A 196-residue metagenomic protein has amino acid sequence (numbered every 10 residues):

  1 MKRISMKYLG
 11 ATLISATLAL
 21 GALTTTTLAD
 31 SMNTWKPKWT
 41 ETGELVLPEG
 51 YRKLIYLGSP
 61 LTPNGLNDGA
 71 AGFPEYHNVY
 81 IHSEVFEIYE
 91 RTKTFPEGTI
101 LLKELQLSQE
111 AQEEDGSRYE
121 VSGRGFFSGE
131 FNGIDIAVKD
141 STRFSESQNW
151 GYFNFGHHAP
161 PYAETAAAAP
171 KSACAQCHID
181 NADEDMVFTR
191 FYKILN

Functional and structural regions predicted by a protein language model:
K2-I14: Bacterial N-terminal signal peptides that target proteins for export
G10-A11, M32, L47, E87: Hydrophobic alpha-helical segments and their boundary regions
A16, K38-T40, E44, I88: Preference for short coil/turn "hinge" residues that link or interrupt alpha-helices
T17-T27: C-terminal segment of classical bacterial N-terminal signal peptides
D30-M32, P37-T40, L47-I55, S59-N64 (+2 more regions): Sequence context surrounding c-type heme c attachment/ligation sites in exported
N67-A70: Rieske [2Fe-2S] iron-sulfur domain-containing proteins
F73-R91, R118-S122: N-terminal post-signal-peptidase region of extra-cytosolic proteins
